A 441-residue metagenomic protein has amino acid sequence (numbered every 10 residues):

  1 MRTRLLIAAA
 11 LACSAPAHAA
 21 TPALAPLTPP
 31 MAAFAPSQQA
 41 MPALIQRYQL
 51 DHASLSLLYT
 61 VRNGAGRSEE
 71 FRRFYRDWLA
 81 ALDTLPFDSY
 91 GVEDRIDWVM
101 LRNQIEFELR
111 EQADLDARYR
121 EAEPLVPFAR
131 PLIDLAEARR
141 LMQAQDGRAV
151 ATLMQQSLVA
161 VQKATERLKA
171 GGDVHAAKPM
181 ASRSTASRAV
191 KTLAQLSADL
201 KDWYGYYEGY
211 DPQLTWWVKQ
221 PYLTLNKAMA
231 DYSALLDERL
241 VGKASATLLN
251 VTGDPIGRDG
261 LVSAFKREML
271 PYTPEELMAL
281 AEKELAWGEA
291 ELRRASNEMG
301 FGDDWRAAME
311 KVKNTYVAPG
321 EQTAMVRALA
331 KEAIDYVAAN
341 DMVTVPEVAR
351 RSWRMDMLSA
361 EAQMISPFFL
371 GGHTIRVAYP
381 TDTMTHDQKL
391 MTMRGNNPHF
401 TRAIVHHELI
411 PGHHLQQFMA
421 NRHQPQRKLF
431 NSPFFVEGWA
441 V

Functional and structural regions predicted by a protein language model:
R2-H18: Gram-negative bacterial Sec-dependent N-terminal signal peptides
A20-V441: N-terminal maturation segment of proteins
